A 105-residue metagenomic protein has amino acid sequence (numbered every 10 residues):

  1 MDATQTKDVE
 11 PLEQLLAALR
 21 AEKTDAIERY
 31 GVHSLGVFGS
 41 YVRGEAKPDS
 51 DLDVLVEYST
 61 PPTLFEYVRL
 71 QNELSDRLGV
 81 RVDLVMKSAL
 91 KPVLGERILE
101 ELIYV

Functional and structural regions predicted by a protein language model:
M1-S34, V42-P48, S59-V105: Catalytic core of pol beta-like nucleotidyltransferases
V37: Conserved histidines in hydrophobic membrane contexts and catalytic metal-binding motifs
S50-L52: Short, conserved active-site loops that position catalytic residues or coordinate cofactors/metal ions across diverse
L55-E57: Short hydrophobic/aromatic beta-strand micro-patches that form the beta-sheet surface supporting nucleotide- or nucleic
